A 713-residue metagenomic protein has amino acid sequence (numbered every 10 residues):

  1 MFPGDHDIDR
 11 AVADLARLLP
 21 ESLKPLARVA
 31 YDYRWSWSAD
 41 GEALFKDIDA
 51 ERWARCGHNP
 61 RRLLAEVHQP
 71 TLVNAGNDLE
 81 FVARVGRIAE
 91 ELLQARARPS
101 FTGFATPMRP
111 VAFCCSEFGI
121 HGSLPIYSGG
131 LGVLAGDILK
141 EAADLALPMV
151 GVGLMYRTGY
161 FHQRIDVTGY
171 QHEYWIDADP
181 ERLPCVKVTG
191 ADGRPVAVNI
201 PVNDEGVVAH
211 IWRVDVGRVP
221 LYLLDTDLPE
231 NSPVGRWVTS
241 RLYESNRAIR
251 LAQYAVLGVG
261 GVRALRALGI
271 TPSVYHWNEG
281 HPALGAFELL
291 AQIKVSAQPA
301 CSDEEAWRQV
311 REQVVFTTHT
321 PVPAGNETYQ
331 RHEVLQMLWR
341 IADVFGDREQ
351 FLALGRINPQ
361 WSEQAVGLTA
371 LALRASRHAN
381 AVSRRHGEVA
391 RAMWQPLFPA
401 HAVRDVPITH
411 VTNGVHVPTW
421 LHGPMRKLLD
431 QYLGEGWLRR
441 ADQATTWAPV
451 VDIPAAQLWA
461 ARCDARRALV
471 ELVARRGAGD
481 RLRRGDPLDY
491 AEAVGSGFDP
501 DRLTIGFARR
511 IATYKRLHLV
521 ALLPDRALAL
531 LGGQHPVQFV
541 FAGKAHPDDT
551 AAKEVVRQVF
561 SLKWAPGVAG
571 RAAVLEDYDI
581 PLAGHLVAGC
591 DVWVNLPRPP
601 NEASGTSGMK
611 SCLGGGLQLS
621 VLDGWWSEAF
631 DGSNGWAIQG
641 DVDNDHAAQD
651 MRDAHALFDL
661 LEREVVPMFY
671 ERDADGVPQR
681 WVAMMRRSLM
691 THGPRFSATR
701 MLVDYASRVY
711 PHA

Functional and structural regions predicted by a protein language model:
M1-A713: Catalytic cores of carbohydrate-active enzymes across secretory and cytosolic contexts
